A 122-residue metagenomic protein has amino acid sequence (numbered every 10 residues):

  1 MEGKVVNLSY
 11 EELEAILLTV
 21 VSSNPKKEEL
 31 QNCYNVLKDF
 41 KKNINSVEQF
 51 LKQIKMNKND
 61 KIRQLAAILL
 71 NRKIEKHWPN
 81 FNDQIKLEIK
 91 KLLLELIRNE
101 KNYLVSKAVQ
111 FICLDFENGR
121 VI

Functional and structural regions predicted by a protein language model:
E2-I122: Alpha-helical solenoid scaffolds in large eukaryotic transport, assembly, and signaling factors
